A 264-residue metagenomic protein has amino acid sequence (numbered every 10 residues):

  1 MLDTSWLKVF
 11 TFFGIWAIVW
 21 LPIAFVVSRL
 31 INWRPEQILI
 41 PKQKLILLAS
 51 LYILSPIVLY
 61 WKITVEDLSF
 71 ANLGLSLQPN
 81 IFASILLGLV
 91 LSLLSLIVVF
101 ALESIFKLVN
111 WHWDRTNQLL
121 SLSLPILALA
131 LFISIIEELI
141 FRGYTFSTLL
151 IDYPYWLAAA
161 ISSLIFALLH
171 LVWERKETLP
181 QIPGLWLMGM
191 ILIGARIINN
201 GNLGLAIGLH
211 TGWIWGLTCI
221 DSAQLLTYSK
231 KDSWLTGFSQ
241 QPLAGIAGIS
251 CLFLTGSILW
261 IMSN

Functional and structural regions predicted by a protein language model:
M1-F10, I31-Q43, V65-Y153: Juxtamembrane helix-loop-helix connectors linking adjacent transmembrane helices in multi-pass membrane enzymes
T4, I38-L51, Y153-S162, N202 (+1 more regions): Membrane-interface starts of transmembrane alpha-helices
L7, W16-W20, A24-F25, T211-N264: C-terminal membrane module of polytopic membrane proteins
F10-G14, L45, I85-V90, S123-L124 (+4 more regions): Hydrophobic alpha-helical transmembrane segments
R29-R34, A101-V109, F166-E177, I182: C-terminal ends of transmembrane helices
D114-Q118, P180-L187: Cytoplasmic-side transmembrane-helix entry/capping segments in multi-pass membrane proteins
I126-S134, P154-L171, L185-M190: Small-polar-interrupted transmembrane alpha-helices in polytopic inner-membrane proteins
I136-I161, R175, G194-G201: Membrane-interface helix/loop boundary segments of multi-pass membrane proteins
